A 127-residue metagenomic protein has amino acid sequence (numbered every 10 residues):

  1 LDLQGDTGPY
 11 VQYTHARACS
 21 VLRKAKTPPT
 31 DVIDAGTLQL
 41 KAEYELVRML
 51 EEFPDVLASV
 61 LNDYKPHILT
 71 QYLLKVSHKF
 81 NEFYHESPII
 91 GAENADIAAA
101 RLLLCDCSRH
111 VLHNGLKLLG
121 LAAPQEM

Functional and structural regions predicted by a protein language model:
L1-M127: Non-catalytic interaction-recognition regions
